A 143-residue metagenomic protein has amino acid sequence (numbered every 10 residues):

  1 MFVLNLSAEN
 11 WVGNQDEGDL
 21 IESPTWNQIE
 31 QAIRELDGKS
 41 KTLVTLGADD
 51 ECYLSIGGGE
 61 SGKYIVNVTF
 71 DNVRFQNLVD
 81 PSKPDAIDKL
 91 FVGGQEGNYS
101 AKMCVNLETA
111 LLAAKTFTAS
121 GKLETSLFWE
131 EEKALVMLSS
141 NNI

Functional and structural regions predicted by a protein language model:
M1-E35, K63-I143: Acidic, proline/glycine-rich low-complexity IDRs
S40-L46: A short, Trp-centered hydrophobic/proline-enriched beta-strand micro-motif
D49-E51, N72: Glycine-centered tight beta-turn/hairpin loop motif at sheet-sheet or coil-to-beta transitions
E51-S61, N77: Broad, structure-driven detector of short, well-ordered beta-strand segments within folded domains
